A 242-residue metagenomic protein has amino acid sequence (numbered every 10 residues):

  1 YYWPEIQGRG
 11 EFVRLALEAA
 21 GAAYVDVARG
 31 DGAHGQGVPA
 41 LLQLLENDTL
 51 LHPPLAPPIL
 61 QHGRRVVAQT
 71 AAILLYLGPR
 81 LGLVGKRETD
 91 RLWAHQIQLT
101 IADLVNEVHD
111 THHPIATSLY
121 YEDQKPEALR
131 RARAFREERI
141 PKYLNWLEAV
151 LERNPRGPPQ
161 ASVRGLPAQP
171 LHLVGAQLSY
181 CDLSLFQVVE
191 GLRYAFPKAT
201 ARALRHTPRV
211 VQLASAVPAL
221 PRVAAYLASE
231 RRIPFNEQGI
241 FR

Functional and structural regions predicted by a protein language model:
Y1-A134, E138, A161-R164: GST-like domain detector, emphasizing the conserved glutathione-binding G-site in the N-terminal thioredoxin-like
L45, A71, V108-H109, L151 (+2 more regions): Short, flexible helix/strand-to-coil boundary loops that buttress conserved ligand/catalytic motifs in alpha/beta
A72, R209, R222: Residue-level recognition of oxygen-bearing side chains
G78, V188-V189, L227: Active-site-flanking alpha-helical
G78-P79, E152, A219: Residues at helix-coil transition
T89, Q96-A216: GST-like fold's C-terminal all-alpha helical module
P221-R242: C-terminal helix/juxtamembrane-tail motif
